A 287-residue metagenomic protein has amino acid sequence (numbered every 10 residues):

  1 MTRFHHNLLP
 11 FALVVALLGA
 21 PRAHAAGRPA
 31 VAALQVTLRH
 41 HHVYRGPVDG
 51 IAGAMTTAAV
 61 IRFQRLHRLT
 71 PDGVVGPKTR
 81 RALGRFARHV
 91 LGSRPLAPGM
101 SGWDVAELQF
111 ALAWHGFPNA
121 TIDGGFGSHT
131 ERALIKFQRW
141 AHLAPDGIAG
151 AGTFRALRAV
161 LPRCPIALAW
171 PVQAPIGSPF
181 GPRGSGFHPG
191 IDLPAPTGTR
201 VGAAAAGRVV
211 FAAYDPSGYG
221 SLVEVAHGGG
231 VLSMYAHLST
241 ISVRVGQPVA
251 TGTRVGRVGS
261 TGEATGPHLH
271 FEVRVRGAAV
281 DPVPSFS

Functional and structural regions predicted by a protein language model:
T2-G50, G84-G124, T197: Acidic, Ser/Thr/Pro/Gly-enriched interdomain connector segments
A20, E131-R132, K136-W140, A144 (+1 more regions): Polar/charged, compositionally biased leader and regulatory segments
V36-V43, I61-L69, R80, G84-R88 (+6 more regions): Sec-exported extracytoplasmic/periplasmic mature domains
A159-S221, T251, S260, V280-D281: Surface-exposed, glycine-biased beta-strand/turn segments
H188, A203-S242, P267-E272: Zn2+-dependent peptidoglycan hydrolase active-site motif and core
S221-H227, V231, V245-S287: Conserved, short, structured surface segments that act as functional micro-motifs
